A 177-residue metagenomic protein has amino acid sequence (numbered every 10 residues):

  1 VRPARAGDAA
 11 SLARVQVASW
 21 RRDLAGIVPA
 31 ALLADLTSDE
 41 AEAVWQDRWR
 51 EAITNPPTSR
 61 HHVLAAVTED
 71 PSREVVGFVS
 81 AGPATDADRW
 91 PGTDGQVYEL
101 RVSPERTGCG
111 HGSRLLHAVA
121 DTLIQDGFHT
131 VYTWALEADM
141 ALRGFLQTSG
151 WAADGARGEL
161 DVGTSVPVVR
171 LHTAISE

Functional and structural regions predicted by a protein language model:
P3-A6, R14-I27, A34-E105, S113-A118 (+3 more regions): Acetyl-CoA-dependent GNAT
V15, D126, T148-S149: Structural motif
V102, L136-E137: Short amphipathic helical patch at the helix-1/turn junction of helix-turn-helix
G110: Glycine-rich phosphate-binding loop
L123-A135: Conserved GNAT acetyl-CoA-binding A-motif
Y132-A135, Q147-V168: Conserved catalytic-core motifs of GNAT/GCN5-like acyltransferases
L142: Helix-turn-helix
